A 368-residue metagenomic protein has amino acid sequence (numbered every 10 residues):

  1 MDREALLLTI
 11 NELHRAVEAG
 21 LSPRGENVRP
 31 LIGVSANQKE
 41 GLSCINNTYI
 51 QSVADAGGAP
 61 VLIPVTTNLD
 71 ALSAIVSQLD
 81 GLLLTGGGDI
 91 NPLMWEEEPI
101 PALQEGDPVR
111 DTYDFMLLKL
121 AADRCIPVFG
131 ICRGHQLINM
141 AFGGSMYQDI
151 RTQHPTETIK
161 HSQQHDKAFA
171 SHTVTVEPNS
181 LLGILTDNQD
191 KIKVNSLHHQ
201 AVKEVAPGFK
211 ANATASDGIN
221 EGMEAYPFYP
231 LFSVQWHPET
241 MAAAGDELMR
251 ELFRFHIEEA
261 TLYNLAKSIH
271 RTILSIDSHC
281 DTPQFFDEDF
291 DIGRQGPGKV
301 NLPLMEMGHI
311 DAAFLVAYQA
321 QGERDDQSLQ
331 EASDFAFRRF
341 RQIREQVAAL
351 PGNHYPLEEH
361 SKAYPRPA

Functional and structural regions predicted by a protein language model:
M1-F129, N139-F142, Y147, R151-T186 (+6 more regions): N-terminal beta1-alpha1 cap of cysteine-dependent amidohydrolase-like domains
S35, Q235, V316: A cross-family glycoside hydrolase active-site/sugar-binding cleft signature
A59, K193, K210, P230 (+2 more regions): Conserved beta-strand segments of alpha/beta enzyme cores
C132: Conserved G/P- and acidic residue-centered "switch" motifs that form tight phosphate/ATP-binding loops in soluble
H135-L137: Hydrophobic, aromatic-enriched interface-forming segments
V194-A201, S233-P238, S275-T282: Histidine-centered catalytic micro-motifs
L265-A368: N-terminal hydrophobic targeting/anchoring segments and the immediately downstream early-domain regions of hydrolases
